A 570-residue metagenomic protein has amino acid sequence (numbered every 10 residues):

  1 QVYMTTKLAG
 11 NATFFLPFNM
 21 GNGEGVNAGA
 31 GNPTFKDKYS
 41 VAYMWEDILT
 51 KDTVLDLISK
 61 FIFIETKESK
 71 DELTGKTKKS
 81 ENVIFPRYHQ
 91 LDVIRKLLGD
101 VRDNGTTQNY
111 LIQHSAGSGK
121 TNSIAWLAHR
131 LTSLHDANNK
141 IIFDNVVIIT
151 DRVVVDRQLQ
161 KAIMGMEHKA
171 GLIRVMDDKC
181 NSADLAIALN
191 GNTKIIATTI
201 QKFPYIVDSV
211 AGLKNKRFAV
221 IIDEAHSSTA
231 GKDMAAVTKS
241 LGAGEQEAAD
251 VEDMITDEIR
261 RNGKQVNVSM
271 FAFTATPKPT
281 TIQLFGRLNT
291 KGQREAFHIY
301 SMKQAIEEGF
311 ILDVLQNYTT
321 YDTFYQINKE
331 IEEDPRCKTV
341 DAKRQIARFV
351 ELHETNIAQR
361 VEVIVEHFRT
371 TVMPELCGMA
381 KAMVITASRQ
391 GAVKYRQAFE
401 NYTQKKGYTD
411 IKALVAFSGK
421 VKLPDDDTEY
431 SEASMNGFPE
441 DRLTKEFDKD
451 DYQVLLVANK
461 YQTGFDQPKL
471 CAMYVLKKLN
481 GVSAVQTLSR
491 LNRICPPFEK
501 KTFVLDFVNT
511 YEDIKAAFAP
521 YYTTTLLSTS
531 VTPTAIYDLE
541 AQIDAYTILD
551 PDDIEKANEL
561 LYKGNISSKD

Functional and structural regions predicted by a protein language model:
Q1-N145, V154, Q158-A170, G191 (+4 more regions): ATP-dependent helicase/translocase motor core
M164-D208: Inter-Walker segment of RecA-like/P-loop motor cores
N192-E224, T229-K239, Q246-R260, N436-T444 (+1 more regions): Conserved RecA-like ASCE ATPase "motif II neighborhood" in helicase/translocase motors
R217, L456-V457, Q462-K478, S483-Q486 (+1 more regions): A short beta-strand element within the Helicase C-terminal
A230-V314: Post-DEXD/H (motif II) to motif III coupling segment of the RecA-like Helicase ATP-binding lobe
T280-M379, R396: Interdomain helical connector at the RecA1-RecA2 junction of SF1/SF2 helicase-like NTPases
G286, C495-D570: Long, hydrophobic alpha-helical segments
A347-V457: Conserved C-terminal RecA-like helicase domain
